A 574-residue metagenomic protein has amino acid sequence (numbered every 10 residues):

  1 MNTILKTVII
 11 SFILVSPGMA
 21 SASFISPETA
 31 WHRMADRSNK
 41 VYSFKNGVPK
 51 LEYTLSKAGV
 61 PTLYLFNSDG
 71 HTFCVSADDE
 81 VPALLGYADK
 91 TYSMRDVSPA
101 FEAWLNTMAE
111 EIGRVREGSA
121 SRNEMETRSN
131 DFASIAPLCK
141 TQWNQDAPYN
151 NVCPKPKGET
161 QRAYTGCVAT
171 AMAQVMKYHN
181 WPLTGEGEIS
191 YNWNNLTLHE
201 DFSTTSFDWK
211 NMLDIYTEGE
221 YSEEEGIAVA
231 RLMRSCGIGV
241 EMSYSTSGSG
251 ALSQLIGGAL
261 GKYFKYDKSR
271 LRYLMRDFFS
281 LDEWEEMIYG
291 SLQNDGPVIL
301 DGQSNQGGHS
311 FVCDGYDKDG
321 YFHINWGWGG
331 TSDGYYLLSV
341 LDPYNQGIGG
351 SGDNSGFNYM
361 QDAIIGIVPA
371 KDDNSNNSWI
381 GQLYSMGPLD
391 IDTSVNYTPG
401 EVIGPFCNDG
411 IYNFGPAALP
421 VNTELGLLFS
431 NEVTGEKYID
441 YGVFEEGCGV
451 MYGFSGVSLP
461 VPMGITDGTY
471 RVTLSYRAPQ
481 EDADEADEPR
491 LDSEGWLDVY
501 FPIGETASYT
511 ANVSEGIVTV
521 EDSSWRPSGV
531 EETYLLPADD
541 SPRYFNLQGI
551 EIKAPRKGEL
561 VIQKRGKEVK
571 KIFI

Functional and structural regions predicted by a protein language model:
G18-M19, P527-I574: C-terminal outer-membrane/trafficking sorting elements
S23-G59, F73-C74, D79-T141, Q293 (+5 more regions): Cys-His-centered catalytic/binding microenvironment captured across papain-like cysteine peptidases and homologous
G47-D69, G258, K262-N325, D333: Active-site-adjacent substructure of cysteine-protease-like catalytic cores
V81-S249: Active-site-adjacent structural segments surrounding the nucleophilic cysteine of cysteine proteases and isopeptidases
Q361-G387, S523-I550: Residue-level detector of functionally pivotal "anchor" positions at catalytic/ligand-binding pockets or at interdomain
E445-P460: Aromatic sugar-binding surface patches on proteins that engage polysaccharides or sugar-phosphate polymers
P460-T469, A554-K557: Surface-exposed, short loops/turns at beta-strand junctions within beta-sandwich domains
Q480-P527: Short beta-strand elements
